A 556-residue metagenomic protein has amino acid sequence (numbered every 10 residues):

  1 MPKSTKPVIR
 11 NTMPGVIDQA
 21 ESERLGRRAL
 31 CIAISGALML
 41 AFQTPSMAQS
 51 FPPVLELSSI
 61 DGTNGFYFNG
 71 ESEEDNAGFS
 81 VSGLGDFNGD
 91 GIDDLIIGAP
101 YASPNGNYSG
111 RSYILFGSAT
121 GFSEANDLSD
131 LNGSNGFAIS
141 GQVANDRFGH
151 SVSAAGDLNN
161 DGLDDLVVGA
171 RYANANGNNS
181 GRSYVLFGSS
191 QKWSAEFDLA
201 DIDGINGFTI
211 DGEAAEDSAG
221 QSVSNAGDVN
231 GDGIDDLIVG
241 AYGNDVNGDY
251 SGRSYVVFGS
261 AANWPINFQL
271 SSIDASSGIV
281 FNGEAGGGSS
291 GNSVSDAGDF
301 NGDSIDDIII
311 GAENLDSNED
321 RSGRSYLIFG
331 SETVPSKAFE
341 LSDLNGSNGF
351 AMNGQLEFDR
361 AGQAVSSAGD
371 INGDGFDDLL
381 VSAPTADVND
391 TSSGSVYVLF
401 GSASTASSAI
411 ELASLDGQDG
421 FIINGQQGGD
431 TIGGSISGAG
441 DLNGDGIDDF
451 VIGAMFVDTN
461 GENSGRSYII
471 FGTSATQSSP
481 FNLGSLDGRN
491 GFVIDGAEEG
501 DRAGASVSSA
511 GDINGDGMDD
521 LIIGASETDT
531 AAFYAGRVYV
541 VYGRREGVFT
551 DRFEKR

Functional and structural regions predicted by a protein language model:
M1-L25: N-terminal secretory signal peptides that target proteins for export/translocation
P2, I34, L40-R556: Conserved beta-strand/short-helix segments that make up beta-rich extracellular adhesion/recognition modules
T5-N11, R27-S35, Q43: Sec-dependent signal peptide recognition, specifically the positively charged N-region followed immediately by
